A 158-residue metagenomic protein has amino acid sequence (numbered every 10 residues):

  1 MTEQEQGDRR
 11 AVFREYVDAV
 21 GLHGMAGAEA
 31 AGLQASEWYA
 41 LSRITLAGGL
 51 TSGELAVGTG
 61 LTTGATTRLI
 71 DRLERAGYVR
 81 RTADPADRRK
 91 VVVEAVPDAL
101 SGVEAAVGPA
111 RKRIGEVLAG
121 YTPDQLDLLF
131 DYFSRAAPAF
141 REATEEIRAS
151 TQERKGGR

Functional and structural regions predicted by a protein language model:
M1-A31, A35: N-terminal leader segment of winged-helix/HTH proteins
E3, V107-R158: Terminal interaction helix/tail motif
H23-T62: N-terminal helix-turn-helix DNA-binding core of bacterial DNA-binding proteins
G49-V93: Canonical helix-turn-helix DNA-binding module
E74-L128: Charged, amphipathic alpha-helical coiled-coil/dimerization segments
